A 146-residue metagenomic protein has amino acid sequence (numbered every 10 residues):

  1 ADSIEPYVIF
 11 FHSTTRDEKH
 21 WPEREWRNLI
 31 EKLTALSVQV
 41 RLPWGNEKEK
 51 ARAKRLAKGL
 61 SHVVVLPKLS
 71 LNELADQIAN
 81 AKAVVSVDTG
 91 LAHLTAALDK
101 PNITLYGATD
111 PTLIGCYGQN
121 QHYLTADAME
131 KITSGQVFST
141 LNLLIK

Functional and structural regions predicted by a protein language model:
A1-K19, E23: Mid-sequence helix-capping/hinge segment at a functional interface
Y7-I9, R41, Y123: Short hydrophobic-acidic sequence motifs that mark active-site Asp/Glu residues
H12, L42-W44, A126: Short glycine-centered, acidic/aromatic-flanked micro-motifs in structured strand/loop junctions that mark active-site
R16, W21, W26, W44 (+1 more regions): Tryptophan-centered motif/residue detector
D17-K19, S61-V65, A126: Short, flexible loop segments at the rims of nucleotide/cofactor-binding pockets, characterized by
E23-P111: Donor-binding and catalytic core of enzymes assembling or modifying cell-surface/extracellular glycoconjugates
R55, V65, H93-K146: Nucleotide-sugar donor-binding patch of glycosyltransferase catalytic domains
